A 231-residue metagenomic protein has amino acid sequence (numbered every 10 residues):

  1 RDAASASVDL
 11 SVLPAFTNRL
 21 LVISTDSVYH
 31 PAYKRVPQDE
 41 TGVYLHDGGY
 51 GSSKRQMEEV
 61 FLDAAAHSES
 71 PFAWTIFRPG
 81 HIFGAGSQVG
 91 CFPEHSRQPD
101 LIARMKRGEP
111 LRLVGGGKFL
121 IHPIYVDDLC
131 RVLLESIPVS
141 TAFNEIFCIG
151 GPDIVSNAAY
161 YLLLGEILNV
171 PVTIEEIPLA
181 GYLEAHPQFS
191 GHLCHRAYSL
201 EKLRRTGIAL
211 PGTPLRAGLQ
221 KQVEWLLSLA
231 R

Functional and structural regions predicted by a protein language model:
S7-I76: Conserved Rossmann-fold NAD(P)-dependent oxidoreductase catalytic core, especially the SDR/UDP-sugar
V28, I82, L129: Conserved sequence/active-site signature of Rossmann-fold short-chain dehydrogenase/reductase
V36-E59, H81, C91-P99, H122-P123 (+1 more regions): Short-chain dehydrogenase/reductase
I76, G80-F119, L164: NAD(P)-dependent short-chain dehydrogenase/reductase
D100-R112, K118-V155, L162: Alpha-helical substrate-binding/gating segment
V126, Y182-A209: Conserved C-terminal active-site "lid" loop/helix of NAD(P)H-dependent oxidoreductases that clamps the redox cofactor
E135-H195: Mid/C-terminal beta-alpha module of Rossmann-like enzyme folds, strongest in SDR-family dehydrogenases/epimerases
P214-R231: Amphipathic terminal alpha-helices
